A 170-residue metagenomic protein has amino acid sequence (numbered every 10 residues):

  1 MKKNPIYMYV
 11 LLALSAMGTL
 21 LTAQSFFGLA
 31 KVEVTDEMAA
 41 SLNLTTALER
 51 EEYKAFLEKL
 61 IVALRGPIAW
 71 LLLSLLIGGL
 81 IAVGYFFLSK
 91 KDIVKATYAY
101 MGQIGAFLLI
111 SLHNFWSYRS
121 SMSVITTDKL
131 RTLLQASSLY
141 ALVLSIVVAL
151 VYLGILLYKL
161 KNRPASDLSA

Functional and structural regions predicted by a protein language model:
M1-L12, L64-I68, K90-Y100, T132-L142: Membrane-water interface of alpha-helical transmembrane segments
M1-V34, I155-R163, L168-A170: Cytosolic juxtamembrane helix and N-cap/initiation of the first transmembrane helix
V10-L20, L80, G102-L112, L144-L150: Lipid-exposed faces of alpha-helical membrane segments in multi-pass integral membrane proteins
L21-A40, G102-H113: Alpha-helical transmembrane segments of integral membrane proteins, especially early/N-terminal helices
V32-G66, H113-L142: Interfacial non-cytosolic loop connecting adjacent transmembrane helices
P67-K91, L144-R163: Transmembrane alpha-helical segments in integral membrane proteins
L72-L73, L80-F107, H113-F115: Loop-to-transmembrane helix junctions at the membrane interface
A106-A170: Alpha-helical transmembrane segments of multi-pass integral membrane proteins, characterized by long hydrophobic
